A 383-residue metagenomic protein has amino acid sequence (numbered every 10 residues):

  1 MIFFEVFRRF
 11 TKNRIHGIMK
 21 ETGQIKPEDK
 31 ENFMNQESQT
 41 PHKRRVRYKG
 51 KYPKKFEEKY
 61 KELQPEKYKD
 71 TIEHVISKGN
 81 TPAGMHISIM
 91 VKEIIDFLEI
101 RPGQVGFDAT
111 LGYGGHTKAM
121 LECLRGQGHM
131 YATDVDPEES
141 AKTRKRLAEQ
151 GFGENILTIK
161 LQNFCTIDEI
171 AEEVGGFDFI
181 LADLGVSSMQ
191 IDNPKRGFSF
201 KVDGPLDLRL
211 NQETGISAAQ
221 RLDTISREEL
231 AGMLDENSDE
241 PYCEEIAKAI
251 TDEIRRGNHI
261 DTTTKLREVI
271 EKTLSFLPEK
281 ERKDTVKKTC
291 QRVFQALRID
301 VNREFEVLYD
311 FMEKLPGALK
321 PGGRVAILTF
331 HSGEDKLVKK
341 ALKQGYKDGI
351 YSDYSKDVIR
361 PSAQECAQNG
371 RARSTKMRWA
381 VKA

Functional and structural regions predicted by a protein language model:
V6-F7, I15-A383: S-adenosyl-L-methionine-dependent methyltransferase catalytic core, i.e., the SAM/SAH-binding region
